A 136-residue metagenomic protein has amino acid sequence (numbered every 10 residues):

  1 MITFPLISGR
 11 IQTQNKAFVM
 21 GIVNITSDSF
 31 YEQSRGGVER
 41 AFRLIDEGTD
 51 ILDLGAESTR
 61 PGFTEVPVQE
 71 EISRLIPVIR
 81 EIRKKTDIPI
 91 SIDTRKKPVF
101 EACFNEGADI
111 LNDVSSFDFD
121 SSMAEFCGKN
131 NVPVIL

Functional and structural regions predicted by a protein language model:
M1-S27, E32: N-terminal amphipathic alpha-helix/helix-capping segment at the start of soluble metabolic enzymes
Q14-V19, T49-D50, T86-I88, G107-D109 (+1 more regions): Short, well-ordered coil/turn segments that N-cap beta-strands
G21-R40, T64, P89-S91: Active-site mouth loops of central-metabolism enzymes
V23, L44, G48, L52 (+3 more regions): Conserved, mostly hydrophobic/aromatic
I25-S29, S58-G62, E106, V114-L136: Conserved anion-binding
S29-L44, E70-R74, S116-S121: Glycine-rich anion/phosphate-binding loops
F30-Y31, D50-V78: Glycine-rich, proline-tolerant flexible connector loops at the mouths of alpha/beta enzymes
T64-T94, P98, K129-L136: Alpha-helix-loop-beta-strand connector modules within alpha/beta enzyme cores
